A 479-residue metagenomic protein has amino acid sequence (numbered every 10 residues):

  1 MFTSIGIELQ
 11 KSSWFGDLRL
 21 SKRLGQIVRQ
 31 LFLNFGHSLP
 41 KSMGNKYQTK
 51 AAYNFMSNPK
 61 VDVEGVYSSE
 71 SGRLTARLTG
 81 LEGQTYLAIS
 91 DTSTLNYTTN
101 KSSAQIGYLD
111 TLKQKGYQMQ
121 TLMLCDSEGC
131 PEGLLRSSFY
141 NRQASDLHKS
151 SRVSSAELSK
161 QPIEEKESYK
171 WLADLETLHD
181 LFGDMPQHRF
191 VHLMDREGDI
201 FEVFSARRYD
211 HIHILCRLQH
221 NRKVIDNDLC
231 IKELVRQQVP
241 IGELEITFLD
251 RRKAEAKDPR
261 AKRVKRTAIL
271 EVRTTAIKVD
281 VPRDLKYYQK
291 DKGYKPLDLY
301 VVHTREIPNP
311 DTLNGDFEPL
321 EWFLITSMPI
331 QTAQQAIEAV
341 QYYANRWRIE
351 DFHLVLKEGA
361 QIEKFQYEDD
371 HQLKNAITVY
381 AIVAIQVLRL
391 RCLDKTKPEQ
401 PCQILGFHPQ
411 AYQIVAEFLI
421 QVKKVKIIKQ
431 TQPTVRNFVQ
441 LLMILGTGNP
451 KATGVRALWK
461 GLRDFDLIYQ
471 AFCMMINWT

Functional and structural regions predicted by a protein language model:
M1-S103, T111-Q118, M123-T479: Single, function-defining residue in the core of a domain
